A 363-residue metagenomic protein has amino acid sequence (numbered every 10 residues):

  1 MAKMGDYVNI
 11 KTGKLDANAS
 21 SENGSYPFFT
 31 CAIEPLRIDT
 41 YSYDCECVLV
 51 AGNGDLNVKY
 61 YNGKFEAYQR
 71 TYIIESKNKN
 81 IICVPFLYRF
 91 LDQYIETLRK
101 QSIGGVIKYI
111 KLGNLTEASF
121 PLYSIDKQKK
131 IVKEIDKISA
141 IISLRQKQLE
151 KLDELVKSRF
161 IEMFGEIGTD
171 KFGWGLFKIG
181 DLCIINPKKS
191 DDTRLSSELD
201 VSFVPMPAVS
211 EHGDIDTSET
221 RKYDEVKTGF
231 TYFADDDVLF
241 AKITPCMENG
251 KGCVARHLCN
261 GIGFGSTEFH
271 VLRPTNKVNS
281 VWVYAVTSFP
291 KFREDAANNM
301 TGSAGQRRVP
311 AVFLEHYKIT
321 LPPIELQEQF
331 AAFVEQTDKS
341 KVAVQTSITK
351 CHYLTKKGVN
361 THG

Functional and structural regions predicted by a protein language model:
M1-T30, E117-V132, K147-S190, H316 (+2 more regions): Non-catalytic DNA-recognition/assembly elements of restriction-modification systems
A2, F65-Y72, G104-D126, I262-H270 (+1 more regions): A short glycine-rich beta-alpha junction/loop motif
A2-C45, N62, A67-Q69, G180-D192 (+2 more regions): Sequence-specific dsDNA recognition surfaces
L15-N18, P35-A67, V84-P85, E96-S102 (+5 more regions): Short, ligand-facing micro-motifs at secondary-structure edges
N78-N80, P274-N279: Ligand-binding loop in jelly-roll beta-barrel domains
S143, V226-K227, L258, S303: Short, solvent-exposed loop/turn positions at domain surfaces that link secondary-structure elements or cap domain
